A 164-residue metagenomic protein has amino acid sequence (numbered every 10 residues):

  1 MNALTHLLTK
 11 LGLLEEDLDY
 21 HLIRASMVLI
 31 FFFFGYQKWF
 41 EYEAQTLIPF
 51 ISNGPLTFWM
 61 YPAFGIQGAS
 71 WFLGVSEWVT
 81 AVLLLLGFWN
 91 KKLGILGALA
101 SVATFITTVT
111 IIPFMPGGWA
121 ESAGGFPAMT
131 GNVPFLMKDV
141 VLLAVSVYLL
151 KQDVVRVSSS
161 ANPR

Functional and structural regions predicted by a protein language model:
M1-R164: Membrane-interface extramembranous regions
